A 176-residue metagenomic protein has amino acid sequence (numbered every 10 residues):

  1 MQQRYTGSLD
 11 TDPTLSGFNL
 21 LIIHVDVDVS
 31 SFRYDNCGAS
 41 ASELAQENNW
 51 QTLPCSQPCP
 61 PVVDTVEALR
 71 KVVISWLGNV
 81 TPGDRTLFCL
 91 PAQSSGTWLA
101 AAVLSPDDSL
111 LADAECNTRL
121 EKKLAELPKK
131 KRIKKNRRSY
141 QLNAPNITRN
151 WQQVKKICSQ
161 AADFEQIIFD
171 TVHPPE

Functional and structural regions predicted by a protein language model:
Q2-E176: C-terminal accessory helical subdomains adjacent to catalytic cores in phosphodiester- and nucleotide-handling enzymes
